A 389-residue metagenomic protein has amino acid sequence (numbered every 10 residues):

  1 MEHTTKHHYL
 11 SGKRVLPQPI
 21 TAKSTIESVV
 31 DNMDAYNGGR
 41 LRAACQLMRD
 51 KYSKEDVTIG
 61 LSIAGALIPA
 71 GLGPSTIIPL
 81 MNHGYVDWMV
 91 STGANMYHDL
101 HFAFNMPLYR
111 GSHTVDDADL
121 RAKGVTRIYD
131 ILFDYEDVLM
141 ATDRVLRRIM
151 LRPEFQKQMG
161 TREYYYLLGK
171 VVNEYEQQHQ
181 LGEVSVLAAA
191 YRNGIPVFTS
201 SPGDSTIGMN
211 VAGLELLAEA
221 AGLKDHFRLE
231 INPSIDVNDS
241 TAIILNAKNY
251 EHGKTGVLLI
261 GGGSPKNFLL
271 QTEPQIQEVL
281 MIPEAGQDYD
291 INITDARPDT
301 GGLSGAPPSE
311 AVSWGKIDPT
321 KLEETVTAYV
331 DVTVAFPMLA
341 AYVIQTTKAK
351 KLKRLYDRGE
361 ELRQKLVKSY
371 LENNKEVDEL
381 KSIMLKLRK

Functional and structural regions predicted by a protein language model:
M1-S11, T25, G39, K254 (+1 more regions): C-terminal functional extensions of proteins
M1-Y52: N-terminal glycine-rich anion-binding loop in soluble enzyme alpha/beta folds
C45-T58, A189-Y191, A242-K254: Glycine-rich phosphate/diphosphate-binding loops that line cofactor/substrate pockets in enzymes
T58-A66, M89-S91, V257-I260, I291-N292: Short glycine-rich or small-residue beta-strand-to-loop segments that form or flank ligand, phosphate, metal/Fe-S
G73, I77-R144: A generic, well-ordered mixed alpha/beta core segment in the N-terminal half of proteins
D119-T206: Ligand-binding beta-strand-loop-alpha-helix segment within the catalytic cores of soluble metabolic enzymes
S200-I260, P265: Active-site rim loops that border cofactor/substrate pockets in soluble metabolic enzymes
D236-S304: Internal helical hairpin/lid segments
